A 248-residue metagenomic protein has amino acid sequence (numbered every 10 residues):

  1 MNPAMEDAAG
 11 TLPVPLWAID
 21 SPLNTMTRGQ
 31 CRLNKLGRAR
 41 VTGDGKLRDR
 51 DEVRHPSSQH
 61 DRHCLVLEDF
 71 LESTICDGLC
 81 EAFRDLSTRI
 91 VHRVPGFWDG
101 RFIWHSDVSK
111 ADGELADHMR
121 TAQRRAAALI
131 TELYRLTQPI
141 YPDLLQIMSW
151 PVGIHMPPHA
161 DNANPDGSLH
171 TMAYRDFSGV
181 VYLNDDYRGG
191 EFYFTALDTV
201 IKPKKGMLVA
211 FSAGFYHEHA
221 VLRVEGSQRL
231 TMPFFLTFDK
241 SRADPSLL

Functional and structural regions predicted by a protein language model:
N2-L33: Eukaryotic intrinsically disordered, low-complexity, charge-rich
N2-P3, D7-A8, W17, H170-R175 (+1 more regions): Catalytic core of Fe(II)/2-oxoglutarate
A8-T11, Q30-T137: Non-heme Fe(II)/2-oxoglutarate
R62, P142, Y216: Short coil/loop residues immediately preceding or within conserved phosphate-binding loops of NTP-utilizing enzyme
L65-E68, S168, T195: Generic anion/oxyanion-binding catalytic loop in active/binding sites
L67, F177-G179, M232: Hydrophobic residues positioned within well-ordered beta-strands of beta-sheet architectures
S73, T88-G190, V200-K202, M207-L208 (+2 more regions): Conserved double-stranded beta-helix
F83, L183, A213: Short, small-residue-rich loop/turn micro-motifs
